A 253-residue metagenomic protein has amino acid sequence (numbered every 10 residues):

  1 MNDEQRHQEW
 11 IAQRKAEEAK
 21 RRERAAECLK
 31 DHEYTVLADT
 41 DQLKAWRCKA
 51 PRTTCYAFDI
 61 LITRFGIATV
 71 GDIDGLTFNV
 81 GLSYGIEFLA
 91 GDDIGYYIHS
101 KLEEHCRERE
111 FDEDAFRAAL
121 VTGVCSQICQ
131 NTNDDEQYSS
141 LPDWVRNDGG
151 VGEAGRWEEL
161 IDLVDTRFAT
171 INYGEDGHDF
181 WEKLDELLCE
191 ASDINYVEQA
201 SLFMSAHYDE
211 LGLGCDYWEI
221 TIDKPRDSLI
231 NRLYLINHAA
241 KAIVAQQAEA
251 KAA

Functional and structural regions predicted by a protein language model:
M1-R6: N-terminal acidic, proline/glycine-rich, low-complexity intrinsically disordered segments
H7-V70, G75: Short N-terminal edge-element motif at the start of the domain
W46-C48, A90, T221: Contiguous, function-dense segments enriched for cysteine-driven chemistry and partner/ligand-binding capacity
A57-E103: Aromatic- and glycine-enriched beta-alpha-beta binding-site module
E87-A169: An exposed acidic His-Trp-rich patch
D135-A253: A eukaryote-biased signal for long
